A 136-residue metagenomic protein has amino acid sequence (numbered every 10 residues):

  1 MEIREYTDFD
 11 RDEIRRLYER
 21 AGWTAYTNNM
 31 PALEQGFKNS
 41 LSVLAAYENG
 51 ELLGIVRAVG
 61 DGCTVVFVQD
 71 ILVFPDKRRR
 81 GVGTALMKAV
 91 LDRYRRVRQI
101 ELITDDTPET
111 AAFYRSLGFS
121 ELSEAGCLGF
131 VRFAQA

Functional and structural regions predicted by a protein language model:
M1-N28, A125-G126: Short amphipathic alpha-helix that is part of the acyltransferase structural core
Y6, F74, D105: Residue-level recognition of the GNAT/N-acetyltransferase active site
F9-D12, C63, P108-E109: Short alpha-helical
G22-V43: Active-site rim helix/loop that mediates acceptor-substrate recognition in acyltransferases
A45, E51-G60, T64-L72: Conserved beta-strand in the GNAT
K77, G81-A89: Conserved acetyl-CoA pyrophosphate-binding loop and the N-cap/start of the following alpha-helix in GNAT-like
T84, D106-R132: Conserved active-site alpha-helix within GNAT-family acetyltransferase domains
R93-D105: Conserved GNAT acetyl-CoA-binding A-motif
